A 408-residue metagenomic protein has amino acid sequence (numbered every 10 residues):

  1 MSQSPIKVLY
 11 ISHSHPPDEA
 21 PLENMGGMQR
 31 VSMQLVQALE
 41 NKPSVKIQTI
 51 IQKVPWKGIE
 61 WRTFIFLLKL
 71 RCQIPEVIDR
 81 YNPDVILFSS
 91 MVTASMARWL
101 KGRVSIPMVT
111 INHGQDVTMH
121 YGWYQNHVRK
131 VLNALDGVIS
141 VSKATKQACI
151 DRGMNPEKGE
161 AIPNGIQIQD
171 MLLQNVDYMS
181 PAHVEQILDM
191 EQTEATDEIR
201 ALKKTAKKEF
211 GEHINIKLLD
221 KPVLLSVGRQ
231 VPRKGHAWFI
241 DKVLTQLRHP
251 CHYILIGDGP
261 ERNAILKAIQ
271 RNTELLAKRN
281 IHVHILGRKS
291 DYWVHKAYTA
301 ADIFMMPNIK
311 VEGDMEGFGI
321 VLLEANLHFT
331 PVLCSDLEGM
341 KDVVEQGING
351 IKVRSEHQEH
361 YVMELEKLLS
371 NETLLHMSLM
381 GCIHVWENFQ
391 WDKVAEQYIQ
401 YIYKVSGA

Functional and structural regions predicted by a protein language model:
L9-I11, M179-E209, H213-K234, I240-L244 (+2 more regions): Conserved donor-binding/catalytic core segment of Leloir-type glycosyltransferases
F88-T93: Short His-centered aromatic/hydrophobic patch
A144, G165: Carbohydrate-associated surface elements
K221, H360, T373-N388, Q400 (+1 more regions): A short, well-ordered alpha-helix in the C-terminal region of glycosyltransferases
L266-Y292: Nucleotide-activated donor-binding/catalytic signature segment of Leloir-type glycosyltransferases, i.e., the conserved
T299-D314, T330: Acidic donor-binding loop of glycosyltransferase active sites
L322, L327, P331-C334, V344: Short hydrophobic beta-strand element within catalytic cores of glycosyltransferases and related nucleotide-activated
E345-G347, I351-Q358, K367-E372: Conserved acidic donor-binding segment of nucleotide-sugar-dependent glycosyltransferases
